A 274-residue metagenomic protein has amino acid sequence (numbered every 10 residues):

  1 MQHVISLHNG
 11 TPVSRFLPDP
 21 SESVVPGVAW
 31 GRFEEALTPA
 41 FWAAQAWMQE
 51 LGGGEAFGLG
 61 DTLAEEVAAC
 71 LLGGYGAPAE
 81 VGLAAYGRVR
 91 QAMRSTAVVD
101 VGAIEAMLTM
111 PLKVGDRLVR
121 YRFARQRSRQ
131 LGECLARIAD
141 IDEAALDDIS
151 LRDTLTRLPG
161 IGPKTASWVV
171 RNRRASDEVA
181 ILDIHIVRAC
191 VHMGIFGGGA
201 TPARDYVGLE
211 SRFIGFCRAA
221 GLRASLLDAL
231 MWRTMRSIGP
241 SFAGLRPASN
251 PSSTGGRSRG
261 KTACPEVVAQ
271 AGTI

Functional and structural regions predicted by a protein language model:
M1-E55, D61, R127-A136, L146-R152 (+1 more regions): C-terminal accessory module of base-excision DNA glycosylases/AP lyases that mediates lesion recognition and DNA
M48-G87: DNA-contacting interfaces and partner/effector-binding or oligomerization modules in DNA-centric proteins
A68-G76, Y86-R90, L131-A139, I214 (+1 more regions): Short, amphipathic alpha-helical segments that act as regulatory/interfacial helices in nucleotide-processing proteins
A68-L71, K113-R120, S150-L151, A166-N172: Short, flexible active-site loops
Y75-A79, R125, P159, D177 (+1 more regions): Residues at alpha-helix boundaries and short interhelical turns
Y75-E80, M93-A97, A139, D177 (+2 more regions): Short alpha-helix boundary/capping elements
Y86-P159: Alpha-helical ds-nucleic-acid-binding substructure associated with the helix-hairpin-helix region of base-excision DNA
